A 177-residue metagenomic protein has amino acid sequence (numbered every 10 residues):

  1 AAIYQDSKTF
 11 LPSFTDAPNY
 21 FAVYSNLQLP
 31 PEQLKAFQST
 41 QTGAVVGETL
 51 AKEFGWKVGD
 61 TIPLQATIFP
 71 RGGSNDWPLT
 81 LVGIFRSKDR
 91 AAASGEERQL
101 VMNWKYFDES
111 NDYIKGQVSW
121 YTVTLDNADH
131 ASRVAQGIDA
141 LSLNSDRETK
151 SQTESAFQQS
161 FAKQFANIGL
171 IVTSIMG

Functional and structural regions predicted by a protein language model:
A1-G116: A structural signal for hydrophobic secondary-structure junctions, strongest on transmembrane helix-loop-helix units
I68-V172: Mechanotransmission and gating elements of multispan inner-membrane complexes involved in transport and envelope
T173-G177: Selective detector of the "anchor" transmembrane alpha-helix that sits immediately C-terminal
